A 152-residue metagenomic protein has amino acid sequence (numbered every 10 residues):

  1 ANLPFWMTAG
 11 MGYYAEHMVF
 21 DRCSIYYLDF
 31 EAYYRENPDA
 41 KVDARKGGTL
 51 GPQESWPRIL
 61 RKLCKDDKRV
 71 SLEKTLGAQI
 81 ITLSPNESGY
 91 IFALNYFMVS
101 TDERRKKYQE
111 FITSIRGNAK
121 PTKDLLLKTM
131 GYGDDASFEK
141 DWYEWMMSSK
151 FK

Functional and structural regions predicted by a protein language model:
N2-K152: Acidic/His/Gly-enriched intrinsically disordered linker/tail segments that often contain short helix/coil "MoRF-like"
